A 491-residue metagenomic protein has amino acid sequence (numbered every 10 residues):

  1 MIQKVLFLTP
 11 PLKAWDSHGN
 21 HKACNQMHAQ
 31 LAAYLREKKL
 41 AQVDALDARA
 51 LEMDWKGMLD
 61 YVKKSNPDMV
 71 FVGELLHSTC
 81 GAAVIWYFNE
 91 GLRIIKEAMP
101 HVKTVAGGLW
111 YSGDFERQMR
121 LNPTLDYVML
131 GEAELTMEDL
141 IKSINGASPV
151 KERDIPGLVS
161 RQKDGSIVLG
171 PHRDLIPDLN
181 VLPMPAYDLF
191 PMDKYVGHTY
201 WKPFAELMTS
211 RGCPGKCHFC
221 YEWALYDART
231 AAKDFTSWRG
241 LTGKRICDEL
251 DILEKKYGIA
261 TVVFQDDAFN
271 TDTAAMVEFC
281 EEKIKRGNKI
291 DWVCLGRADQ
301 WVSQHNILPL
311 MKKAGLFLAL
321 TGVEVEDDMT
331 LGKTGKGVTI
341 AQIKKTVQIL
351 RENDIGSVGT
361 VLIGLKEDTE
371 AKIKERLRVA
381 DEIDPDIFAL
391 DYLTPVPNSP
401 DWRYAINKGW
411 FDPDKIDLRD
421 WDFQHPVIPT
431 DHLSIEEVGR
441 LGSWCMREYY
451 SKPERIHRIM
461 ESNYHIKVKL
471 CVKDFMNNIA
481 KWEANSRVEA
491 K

Functional and structural regions predicted by a protein language model:
M1-F7, S17, Q42, L59-D68 (+3 more regions): Radical SAM enzyme core and accessory elements
K4, Y34, Q42-I176, Y392-N398: Glycine-rich beta-alpha loop elements in corrinoid/cobalamin-binding modules across cobalamin-dependent enzymes
V5-L6, P11-W15, I155, R161-T209: N-terminal [4Fe-4S]-dependent radical SAM core
A14-H18, T79-C80, G113-E116, A274 (+6 more regions): Flexible glycine/acidic-rich beta-alpha junction loops that bind and position SAM and/or redox cofactors in anaerobic
A14-H28: Glycine- and acidic-residue-enriched helix-capping/strand-helix junction motifs
A23, N180, P185-V358, L365 (+1 more regions): Radical SAM [4Fe-4S] cluster-binding motif and immediate context
N66-V70, I259, P385: Proline-aspartate-enriched helix->loop->beta-strand connector
Q118-E138, L308-A319, E375-L390: Structural recognition of alpha->loop->beta junctions
